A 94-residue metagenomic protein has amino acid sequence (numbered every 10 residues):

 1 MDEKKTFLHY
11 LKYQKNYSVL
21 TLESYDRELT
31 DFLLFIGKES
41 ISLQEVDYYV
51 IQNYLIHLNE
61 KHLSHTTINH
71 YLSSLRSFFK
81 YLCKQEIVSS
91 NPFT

Functional and structural regions predicted by a protein language model:
K4-L20, D26-T94: N-terminal core-binding DNA-recognition domain of tyrosine recombinases/integrases
